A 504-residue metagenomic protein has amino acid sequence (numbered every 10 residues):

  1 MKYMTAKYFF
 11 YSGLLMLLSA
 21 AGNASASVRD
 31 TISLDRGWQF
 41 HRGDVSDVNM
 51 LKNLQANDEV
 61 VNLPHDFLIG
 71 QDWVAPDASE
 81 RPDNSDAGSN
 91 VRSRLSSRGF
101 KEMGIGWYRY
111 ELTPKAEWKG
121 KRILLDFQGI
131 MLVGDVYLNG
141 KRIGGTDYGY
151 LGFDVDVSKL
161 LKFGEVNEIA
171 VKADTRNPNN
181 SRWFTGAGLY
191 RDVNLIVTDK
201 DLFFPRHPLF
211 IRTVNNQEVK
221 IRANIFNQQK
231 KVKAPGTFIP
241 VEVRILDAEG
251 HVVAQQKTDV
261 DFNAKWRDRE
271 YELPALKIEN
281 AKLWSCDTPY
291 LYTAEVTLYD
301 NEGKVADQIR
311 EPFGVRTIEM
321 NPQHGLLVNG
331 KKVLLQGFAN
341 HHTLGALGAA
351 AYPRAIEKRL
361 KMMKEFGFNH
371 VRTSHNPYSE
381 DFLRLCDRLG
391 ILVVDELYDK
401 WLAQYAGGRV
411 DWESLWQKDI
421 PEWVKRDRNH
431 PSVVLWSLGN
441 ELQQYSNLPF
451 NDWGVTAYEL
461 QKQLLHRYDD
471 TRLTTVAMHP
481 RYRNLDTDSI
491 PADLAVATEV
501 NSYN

Functional and structural regions predicted by a protein language model:
M1-V28: Bacterial Sec-dependent N-terminal signal peptides
A26-D126, S181-L189: Extended carbohydrate-recognition surfaces in non-catalytic/accessory domains of CAZymes and lectin-like proteins
R29, V45, L202-R212, E295-M363 (+1 more regions): N-terminal carbohydrate-binding accessory modules
H41-V45, R98-R206, Q228, L246 (+2 more regions): Accessory beta-strand-rich segments of carbohydrate-active enzymes
W118-R122, L161-V166, V232-G236, W266-D268 (+1 more regions): Short glycine/proline/serine/threonine-rich loop/turn segments at secondary-structure transition edges
L138, E218-D261, R269: Beta-strand-rich binding/interaction modules
K200-K230: Surface beta-strand/loop "capping" patches
L360, H370-N504: Substrate-binding/catalytic cleft of secreted carbohydrate-active enzymes, primarily glycoside hydrolases
